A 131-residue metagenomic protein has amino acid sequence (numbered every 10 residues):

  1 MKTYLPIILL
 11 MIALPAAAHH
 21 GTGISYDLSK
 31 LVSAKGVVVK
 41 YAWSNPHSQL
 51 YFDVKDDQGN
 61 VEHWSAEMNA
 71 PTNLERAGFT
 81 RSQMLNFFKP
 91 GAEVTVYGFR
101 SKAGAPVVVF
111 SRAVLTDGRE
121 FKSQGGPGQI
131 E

Functional and structural regions predicted by a protein language model:
M1-Y4: Positively charged n-region of N-terminal signal peptides that target proteins for export
A13-P15: N-terminal signal peptide c-region/cleavage motif recognized by signal peptidases
A17-V32: Short boundary/loop segments of OB/S1/cold-shock single-stranded nucleic-acid-binding domains
G36-V38: Conserved hydrophobic positions within beta-strands
S44-K55: Short aromatic-glycine-enriched beta-strand elements
E62-L74: Short, basic/aromatic beta-hairpin or loop at an interaction surface
A77-T95: Short nucleic-acid-contacting surface segments enriched for D/E, G, S/T with interspersed K/R
F99-G126: OB-fold/S1-family single-stranded nucleic acid-binding modules
